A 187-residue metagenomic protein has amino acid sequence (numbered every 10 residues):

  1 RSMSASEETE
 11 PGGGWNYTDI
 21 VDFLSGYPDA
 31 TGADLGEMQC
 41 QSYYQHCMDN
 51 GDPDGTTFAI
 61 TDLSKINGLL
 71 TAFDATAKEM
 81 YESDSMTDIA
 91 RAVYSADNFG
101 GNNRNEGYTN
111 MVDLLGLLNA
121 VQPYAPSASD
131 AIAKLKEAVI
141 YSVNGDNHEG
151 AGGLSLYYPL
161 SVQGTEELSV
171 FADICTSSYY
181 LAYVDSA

Functional and structural regions predicted by a protein language model:
R1-A187: Terminal, contiguous helix-loop blocks that mediate binding/assembly
